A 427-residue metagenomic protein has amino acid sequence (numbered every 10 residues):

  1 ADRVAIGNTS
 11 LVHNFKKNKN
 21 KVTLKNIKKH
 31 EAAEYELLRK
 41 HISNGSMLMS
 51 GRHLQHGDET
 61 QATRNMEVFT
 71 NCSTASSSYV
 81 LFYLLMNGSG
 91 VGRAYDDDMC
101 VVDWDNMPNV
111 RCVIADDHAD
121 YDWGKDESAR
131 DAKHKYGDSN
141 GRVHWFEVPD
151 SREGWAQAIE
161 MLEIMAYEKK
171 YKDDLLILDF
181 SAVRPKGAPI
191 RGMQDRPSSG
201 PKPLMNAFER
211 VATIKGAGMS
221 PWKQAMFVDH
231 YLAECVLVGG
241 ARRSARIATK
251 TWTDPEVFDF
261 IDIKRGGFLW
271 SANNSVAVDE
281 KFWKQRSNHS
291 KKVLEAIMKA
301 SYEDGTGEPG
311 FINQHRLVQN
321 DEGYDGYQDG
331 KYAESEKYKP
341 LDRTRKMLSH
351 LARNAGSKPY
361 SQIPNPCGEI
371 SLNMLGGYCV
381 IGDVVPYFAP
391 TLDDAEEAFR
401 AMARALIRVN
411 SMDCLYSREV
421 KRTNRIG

Functional and structural regions predicted by a protein language model:
A1-G427: Extended catalytic cores of very large enzyme megasubunits
